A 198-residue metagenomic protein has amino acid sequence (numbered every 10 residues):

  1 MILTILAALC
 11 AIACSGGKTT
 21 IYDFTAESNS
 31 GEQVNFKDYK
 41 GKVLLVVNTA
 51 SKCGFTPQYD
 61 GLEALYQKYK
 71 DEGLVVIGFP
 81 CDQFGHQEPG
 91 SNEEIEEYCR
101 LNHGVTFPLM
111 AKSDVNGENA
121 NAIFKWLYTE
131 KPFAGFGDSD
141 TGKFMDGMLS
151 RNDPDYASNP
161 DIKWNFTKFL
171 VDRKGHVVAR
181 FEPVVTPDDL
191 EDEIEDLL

Functional and structural regions predicted by a protein language model:
I2-A11: Bacterial N-terminal signal peptides
C14-K37: N-terminal "domain-start" segment that seeds a small globular fold
I21-Y22, L44, N165-T167: Short loop/turn microsegments at loop-to-beta-strand junctions
K42-V43, S51-K52, T56-P80, C99-H103: Conserved helix-turn-beta segment immediately C-terminal to the redox Cys motif in thioredoxin-like folds
G73-G90, T106-G117: Thiol-based oxidoreductase modules, predominantly thioredoxin-like and allied folds used for disulfide exchange
G104-V184: Thiol/selenol-based redox catalytic cores and closely related redox-interacting motifs
V178-L198: Non-catalytic, surface beta->alpha helical segment in thiol-disulfide oxidoreductase systems
